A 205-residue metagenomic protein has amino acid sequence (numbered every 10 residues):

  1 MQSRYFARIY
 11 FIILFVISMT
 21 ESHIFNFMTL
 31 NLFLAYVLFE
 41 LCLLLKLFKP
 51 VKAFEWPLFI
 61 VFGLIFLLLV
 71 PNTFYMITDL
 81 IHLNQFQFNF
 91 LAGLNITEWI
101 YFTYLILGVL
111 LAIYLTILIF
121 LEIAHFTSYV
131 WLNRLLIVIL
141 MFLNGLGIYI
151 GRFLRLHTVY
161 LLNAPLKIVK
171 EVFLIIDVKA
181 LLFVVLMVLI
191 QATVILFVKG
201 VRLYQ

Functional and structural regions predicted by a protein language model:
Q2-V16, L64, I139: Alpha-helical transmembrane segments
I17-M28, K46-V51: Short, hydrophobic transmembrane alpha-helix segments
N26-T29, I96-W99, H157, I168-I190: Membrane-interface transmembrane-helix boundary segments in multi-pass integral membrane proteins
L32-L47: Central hydrophobic cores of alpha-helical transmembrane segments in multi-pass inner-membrane proteins across all
K46-L58, A124-N133: Membrane-interface helix-boundary motifs at transmembrane edges
F59-T73, L136-G151: Hydrophobic alpha-helical membrane-insertion segments
L111-T127, V188-Q205: Transmembrane alpha-helical segments in integral membrane proteins
G145-L166: Juxtamembrane non-transmembrane "cap" segments at the membrane-aqueous interface of multi-pass membrane proteins
